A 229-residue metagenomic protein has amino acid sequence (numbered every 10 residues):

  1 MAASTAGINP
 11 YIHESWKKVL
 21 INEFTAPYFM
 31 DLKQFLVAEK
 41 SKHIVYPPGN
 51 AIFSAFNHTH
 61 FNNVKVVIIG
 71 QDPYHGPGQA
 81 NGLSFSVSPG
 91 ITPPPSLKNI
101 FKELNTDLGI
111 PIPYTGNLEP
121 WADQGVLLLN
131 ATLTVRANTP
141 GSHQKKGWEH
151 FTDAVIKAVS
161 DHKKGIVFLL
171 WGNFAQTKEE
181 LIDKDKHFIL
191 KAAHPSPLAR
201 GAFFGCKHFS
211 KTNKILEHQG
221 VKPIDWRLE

Functional and structural regions predicted by a protein language model:
I8-L20: Generic N-terminal amphipathic, Lys/Arg-enriched alpha-helix
P10, N22-L170, F174-T177, I182-K191 (+3 more regions): A polyanion-binding, active-site-adjacent surface
